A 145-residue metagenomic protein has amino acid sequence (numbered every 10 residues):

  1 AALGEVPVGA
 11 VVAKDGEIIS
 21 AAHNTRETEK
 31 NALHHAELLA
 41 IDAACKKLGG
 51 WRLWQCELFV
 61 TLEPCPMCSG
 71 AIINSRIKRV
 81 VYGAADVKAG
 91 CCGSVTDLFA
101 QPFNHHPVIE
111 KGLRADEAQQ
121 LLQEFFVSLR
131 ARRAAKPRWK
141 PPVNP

Functional and structural regions predicted by a protein language model:
A1-L3, M67, A71-P145: Zinc-dependent deaminase
G4-V8, W54: Short, basic and Ser/Thr-rich N-terminal targeting/leader segments
V8-G16: Short beta-strand scaffold segments in enzyme catalytic cores
V8-G9, E37, S69, L122: Alpha-helical structural signal
A10, G49-G50, F99-Q101: Short secondary-structure boundary/capping segments
I19-R26, H106: Short beta->alpha transition motifs characteristic of CBS
E27-T28, G83: Histidine/lysine/aspartate-rich catalytic loop segments that bind and position anionic ligands
K30-H34, L38-S75, R79: Helix-adjacent hinge/juxtasegments
